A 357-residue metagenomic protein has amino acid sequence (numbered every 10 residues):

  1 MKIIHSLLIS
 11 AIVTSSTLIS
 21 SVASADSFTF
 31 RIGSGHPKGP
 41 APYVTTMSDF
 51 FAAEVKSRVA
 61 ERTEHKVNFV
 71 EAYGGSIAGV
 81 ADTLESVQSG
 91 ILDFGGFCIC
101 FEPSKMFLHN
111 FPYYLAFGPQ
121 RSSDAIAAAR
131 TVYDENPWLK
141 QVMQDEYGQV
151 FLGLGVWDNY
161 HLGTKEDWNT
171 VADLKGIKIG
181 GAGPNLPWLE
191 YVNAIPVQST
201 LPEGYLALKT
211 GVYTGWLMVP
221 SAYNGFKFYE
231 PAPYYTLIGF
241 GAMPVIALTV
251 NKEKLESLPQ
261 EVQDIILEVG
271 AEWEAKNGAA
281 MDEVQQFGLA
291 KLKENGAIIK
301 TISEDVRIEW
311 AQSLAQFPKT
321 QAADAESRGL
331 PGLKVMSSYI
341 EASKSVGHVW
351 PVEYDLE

Functional and structural regions predicted by a protein language model:
M1-I9: Bacterial N-terminal signal peptides that target proteins for export
I9-T17: Bacterial N-terminal signal peptides
A11, V132, R328-G332: Intrinsic-disorder-associated interaction segments
S20-V22: N-terminal signal peptide c-region/cleavage motif recognized by signal peptidases
D26-D124, L139-E357: N-terminal secretory/targeting leader peptides
I126-K140: Signature of the catalytic double-stranded beta-helix
